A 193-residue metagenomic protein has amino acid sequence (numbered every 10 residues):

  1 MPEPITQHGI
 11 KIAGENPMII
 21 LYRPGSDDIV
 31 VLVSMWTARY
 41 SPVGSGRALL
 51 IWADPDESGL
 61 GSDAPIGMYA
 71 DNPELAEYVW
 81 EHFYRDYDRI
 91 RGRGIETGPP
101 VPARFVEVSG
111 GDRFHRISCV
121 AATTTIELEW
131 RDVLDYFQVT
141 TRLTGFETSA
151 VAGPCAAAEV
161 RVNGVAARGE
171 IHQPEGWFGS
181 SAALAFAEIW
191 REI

Functional and structural regions predicted by a protein language model:
M1-I193: Targeting-peptide/extracellular-domain and disordered-appendage signature
